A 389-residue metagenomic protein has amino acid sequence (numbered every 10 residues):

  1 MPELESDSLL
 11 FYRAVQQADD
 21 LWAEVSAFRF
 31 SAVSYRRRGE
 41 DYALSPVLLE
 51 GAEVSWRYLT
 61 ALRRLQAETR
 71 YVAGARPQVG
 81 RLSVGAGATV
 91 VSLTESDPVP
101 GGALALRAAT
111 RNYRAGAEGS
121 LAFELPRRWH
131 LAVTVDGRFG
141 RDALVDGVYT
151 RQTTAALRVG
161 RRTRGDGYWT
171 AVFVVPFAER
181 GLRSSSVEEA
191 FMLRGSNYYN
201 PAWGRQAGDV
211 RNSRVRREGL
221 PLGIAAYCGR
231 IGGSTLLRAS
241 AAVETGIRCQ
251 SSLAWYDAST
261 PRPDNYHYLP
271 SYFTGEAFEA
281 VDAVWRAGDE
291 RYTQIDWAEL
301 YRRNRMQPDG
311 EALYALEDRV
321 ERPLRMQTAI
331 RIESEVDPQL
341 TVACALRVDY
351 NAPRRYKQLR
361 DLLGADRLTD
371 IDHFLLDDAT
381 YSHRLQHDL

Functional and structural regions predicted by a protein language model:
F11, E50-A75, L193-Y199: Short acidic/polar hinge/loop motifs at secondary-structure boundaries that mediate gating or recognition
Y12-G51, R76, G80, T94: Extracytoplasmic beta-strand/coil segments of soluble accessory domains associated with Gram-negative outer-membrane
A23-S26, T69-Y71, A75-F123, R141-V145: Short strand-turn segments of transmembrane beta-barrel domains in outer membranes, especially the first one or two
Y71-G74, G101-L104, R138-D142, A202-R211 (+6 more regions): Extracytoplasmic loops and strand-loop junctions of Gram-negative outer membrane beta-barrel proteins
V99-S120, E317-R319, E335-L389: Outer-membrane beta-barrel transmembrane domain signature of Gram-negative proteins, especially the mid-to-C-terminal
A105-G140, L144-R183, E218, G223-G233: Transmembrane beta-barrel wall of Gram-negative outer-membrane proteins
G160, Y168-A226, S251-E317: Acidic/polar loop-and-plug regions of large Gram-negative outer-membrane beta-barrel proteins
A207-S252, E311-A343, R354-R355, Y381-L389: Outer-membrane beta-barrel transmembrane strands
